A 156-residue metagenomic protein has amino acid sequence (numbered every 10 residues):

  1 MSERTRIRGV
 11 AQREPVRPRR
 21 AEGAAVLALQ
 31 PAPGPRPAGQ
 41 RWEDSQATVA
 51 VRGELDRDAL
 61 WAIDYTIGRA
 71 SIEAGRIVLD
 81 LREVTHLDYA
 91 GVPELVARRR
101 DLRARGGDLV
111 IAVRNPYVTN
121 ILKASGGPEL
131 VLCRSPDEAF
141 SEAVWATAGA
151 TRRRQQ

Functional and structural regions predicted by a protein language model:
M1-T85, V96-Q156: STAS-like cytosolic regulatory interaction modules
